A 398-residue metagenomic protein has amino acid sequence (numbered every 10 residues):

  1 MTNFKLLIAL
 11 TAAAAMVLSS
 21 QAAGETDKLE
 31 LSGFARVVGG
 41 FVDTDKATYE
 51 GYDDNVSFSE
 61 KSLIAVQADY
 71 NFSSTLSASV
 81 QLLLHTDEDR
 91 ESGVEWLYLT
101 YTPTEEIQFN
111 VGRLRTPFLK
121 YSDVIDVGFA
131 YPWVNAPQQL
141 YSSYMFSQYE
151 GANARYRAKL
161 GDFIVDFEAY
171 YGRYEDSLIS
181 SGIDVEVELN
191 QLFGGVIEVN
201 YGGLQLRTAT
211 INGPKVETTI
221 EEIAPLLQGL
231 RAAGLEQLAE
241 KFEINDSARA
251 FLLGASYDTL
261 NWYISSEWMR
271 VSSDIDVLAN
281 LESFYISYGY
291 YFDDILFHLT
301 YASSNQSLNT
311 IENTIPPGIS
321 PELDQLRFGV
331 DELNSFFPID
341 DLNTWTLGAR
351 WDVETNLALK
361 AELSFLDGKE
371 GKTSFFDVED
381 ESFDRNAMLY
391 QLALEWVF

Functional and structural regions predicted by a protein language model:
M1-I8: Bacterial N-terminal signal peptides that target proteins for export
A9-A12, S19-S57: Outer-membrane beta-barrel biogenesis signature
E25, D53-E60, D87-G93, S142-F146 (+5 more regions): Replace "Gram-negative outer membrane beta-barrel proteins" with "bacterial and organellar outer membrane beta-barrel
D27-F34, V38-G40, N55-S177, L189-F193 (+3 more regions): Outer membrane beta-barrel
G39-A47, T86-R90, P117-Y121, L160 (+6 more regions): Gram-negative outer-membrane beta-barrel proteins
G40-S62, S181-I183, E370, F375-E379: Surface-exposed strand-loop-strand hairpins of Gram-negative outer-membrane beta-barrel proteins
E105-Q108, M145-D293: Signature for the C-terminal beta-barrel architecture of outer-membrane proteins
I223-F398: Outer-membrane beta-barrel pore domains
